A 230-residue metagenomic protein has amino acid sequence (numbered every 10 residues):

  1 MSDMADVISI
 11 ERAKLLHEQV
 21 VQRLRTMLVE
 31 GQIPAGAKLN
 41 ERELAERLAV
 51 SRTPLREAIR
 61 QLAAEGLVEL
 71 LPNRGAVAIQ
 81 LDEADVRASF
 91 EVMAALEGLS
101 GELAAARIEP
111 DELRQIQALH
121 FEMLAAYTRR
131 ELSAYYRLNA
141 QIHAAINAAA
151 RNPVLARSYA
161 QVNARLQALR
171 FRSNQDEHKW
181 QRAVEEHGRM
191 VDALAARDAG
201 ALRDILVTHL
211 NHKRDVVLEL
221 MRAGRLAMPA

Functional and structural regions predicted by a protein language model:
M1-A106, D111, R214-A230: Short linear motifs at protein or domain termini
L15, L113-R114, H178-Q181: Short helix-capping and inter-helix turn/linker motifs at the boundaries of alpha-helical repeat units
A63-A64, V68-E69, V162-A164, H178-Q181: Mobile beta-alpha loop/short-helix "lid" or hinge segments that flank ligand
N73, L96, A118, R182-E185: Alpha-helix N-cap/N′ positions at the starts of helices
S89, P110-R172, E185-D192, A201-H212: Conserved amphipathic alpha-helical segments that form helical-bundle/coiled-coil interaction surfaces
A104-I108, A150-V154, S158, R170-S173 (+3 more regions): Long, hydrophobic, amphipathic alpha-helical segments used as structural scaffolds
D176, W180, R197-I205: Hydrophobic/aromatic-rich alpha-helical bundle segments in the mid-to-C-terminal region
